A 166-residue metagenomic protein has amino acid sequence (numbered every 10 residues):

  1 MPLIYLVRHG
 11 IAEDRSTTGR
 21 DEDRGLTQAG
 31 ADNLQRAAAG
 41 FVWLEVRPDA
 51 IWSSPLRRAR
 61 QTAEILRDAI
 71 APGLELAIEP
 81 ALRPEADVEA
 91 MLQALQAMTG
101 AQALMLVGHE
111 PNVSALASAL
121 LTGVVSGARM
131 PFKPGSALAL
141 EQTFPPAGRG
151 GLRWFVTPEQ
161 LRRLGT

Functional and structural regions predicted by a protein language model:
P2-L82, A86-E89, Q93, F132: Active-site-proximal alpha-helix that buttresses catalytic centers in soluble enzyme cores
I4, A103-M105, A137: Residue-level preference for the first positions of well-ordered beta-strands
I11, L56, P111, F144 (+1 more regions): Short, glycine/serine-rich, charged loops/turns that create anion-binding and catalytic segments at active sites
L44-V46, A97-Q102: Glycine-rich phosphate-binding loop signature in dinucleotide/nucleotide-binding domains
E45, R67-I70, L120-V124, F144: Active-site catalytic pocket residues across diverse enzymes, especially alpha/beta-hydrolases
A101-S118: A glycine-rich beta-strand to alpha-helix segment that forms a phosphate/ribose-binding loop at ligand/cofactor sites
V124-G151, T157-P158: Domain-level recognition of soluble alpha/beta enzyme cores, biased toward histidine phosphatases/phosphomutases
E159-T166: Short, cationic low-complexity segments
